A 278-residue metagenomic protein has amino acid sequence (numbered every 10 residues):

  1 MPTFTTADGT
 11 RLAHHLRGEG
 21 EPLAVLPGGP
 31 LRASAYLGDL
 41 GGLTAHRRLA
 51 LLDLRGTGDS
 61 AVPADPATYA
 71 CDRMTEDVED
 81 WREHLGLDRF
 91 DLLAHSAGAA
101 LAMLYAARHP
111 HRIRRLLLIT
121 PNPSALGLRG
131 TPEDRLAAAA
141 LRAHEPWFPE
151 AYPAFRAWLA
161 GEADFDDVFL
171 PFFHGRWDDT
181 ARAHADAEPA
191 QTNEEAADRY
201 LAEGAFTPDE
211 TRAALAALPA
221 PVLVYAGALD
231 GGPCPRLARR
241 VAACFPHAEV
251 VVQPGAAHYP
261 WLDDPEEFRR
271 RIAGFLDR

Functional and structural regions predicted by a protein language model:
T6-A67, W81-R82: Conserved HGGG/HGGXW glycine-rich cap/lid loop of the alpha/beta-hydrolase fold
L51-A97, R270: Active-site loop/oxyanion-hole signature of alpha/beta-hydrolase fold enzymes
D88-E133: Conserved hydrolase catalytic core segment
L116-A157: Flexible "cap/lid" loop of the alpha/beta hydrolase fold
Y152-R199, G204: Conserved alpha/beta-hydrolase catalytic His-Asp/Glu region
L218, V224-A226: Short beta-strand/loop motif that positions the catalytic acidic residue of the alpha/beta-hydrolase fold
G231-L237: Conserved alpha/beta-hydrolase "acid-adjacent" motif
H247-R278: Catalytic active-site module of serine/aspartate enzymes centered on a nucleophile-bearing elbow/loop
